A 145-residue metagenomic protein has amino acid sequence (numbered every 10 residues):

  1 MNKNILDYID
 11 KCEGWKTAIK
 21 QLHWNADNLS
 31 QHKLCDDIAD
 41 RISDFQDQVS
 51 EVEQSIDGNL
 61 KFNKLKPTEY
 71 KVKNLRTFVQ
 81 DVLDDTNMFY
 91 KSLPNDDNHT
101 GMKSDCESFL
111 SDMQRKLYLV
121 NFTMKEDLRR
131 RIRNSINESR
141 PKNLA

Functional and structural regions predicted by a protein language model:
K3, L128-A145: Intrinsically disordered, compositionally biased, charge-dense segments
K3-I5, S50: His/Met- and acidic-residue-enriched segments that coordinate or traffic transition-metal cofactors and support
L6-I9, E13, D36, S43: Short amphipathic alpha-helical segments with heptad-repeat character
Y8, W15, K64-V120: Acidic/histidine-rich alpha-helical segments that form the ligand environment of transition-metal centers
G14-D37, N59, F89-M102: Helix-loop segments that flank and shape redox-cofactor active sites
S30-K61: Conserved alpha-helical segments that form or flank metal/cofactor-binding pockets of metalloenzymes
F45-V52, K116-M124: Amphipathic alpha-helical coiled-coil segments
S55-N59, L119-R131: Long amphipathic alpha-helical segments
